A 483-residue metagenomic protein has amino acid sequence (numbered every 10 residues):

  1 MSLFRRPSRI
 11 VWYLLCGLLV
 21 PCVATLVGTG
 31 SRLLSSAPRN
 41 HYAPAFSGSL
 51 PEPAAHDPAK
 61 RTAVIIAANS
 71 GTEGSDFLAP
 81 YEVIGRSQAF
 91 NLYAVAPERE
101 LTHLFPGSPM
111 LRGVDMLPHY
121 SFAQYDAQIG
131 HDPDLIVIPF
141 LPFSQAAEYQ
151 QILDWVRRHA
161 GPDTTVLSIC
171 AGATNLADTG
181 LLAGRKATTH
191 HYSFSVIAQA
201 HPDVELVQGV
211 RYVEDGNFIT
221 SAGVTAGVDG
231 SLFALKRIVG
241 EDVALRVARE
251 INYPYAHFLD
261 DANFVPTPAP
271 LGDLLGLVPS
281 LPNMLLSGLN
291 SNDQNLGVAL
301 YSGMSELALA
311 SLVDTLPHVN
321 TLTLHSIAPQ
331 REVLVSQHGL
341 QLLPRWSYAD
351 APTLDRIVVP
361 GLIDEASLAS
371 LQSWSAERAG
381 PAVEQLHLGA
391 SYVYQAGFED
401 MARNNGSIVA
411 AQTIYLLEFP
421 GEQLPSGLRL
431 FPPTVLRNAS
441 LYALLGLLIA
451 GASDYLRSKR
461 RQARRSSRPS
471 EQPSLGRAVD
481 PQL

Functional and structural regions predicted by a protein language model:
L3-T165, T174-T179, Q208, L232-L483: Extended, subdomain-level signal for the structured scaffold at the beginning of enzyme domains
N69, K186, G216, T220-G223 (+1 more regions): Glycine- and other small-residue-rich loops at beta-strand/loop junctions that grip anionic moieties
V166-L167, A187: A short beta-strand/loop micro-motif in the catalytic core of glycosyltransferases that engages the nucleotide-sugar
T174-L181, V213, G227-V228: Acidic/polar active-site rim loop that often engages polyanionic ligands
A183-Q208: A conserved active-site-flanking secondary-structure segment within enzyme catalytic domains
L206-I219, N252: Conserved Rossmann-fold dehydrogenase catalytic segment
S221-L235: Active-site-proximal catalytic alpha-helix in oxidoreductases
